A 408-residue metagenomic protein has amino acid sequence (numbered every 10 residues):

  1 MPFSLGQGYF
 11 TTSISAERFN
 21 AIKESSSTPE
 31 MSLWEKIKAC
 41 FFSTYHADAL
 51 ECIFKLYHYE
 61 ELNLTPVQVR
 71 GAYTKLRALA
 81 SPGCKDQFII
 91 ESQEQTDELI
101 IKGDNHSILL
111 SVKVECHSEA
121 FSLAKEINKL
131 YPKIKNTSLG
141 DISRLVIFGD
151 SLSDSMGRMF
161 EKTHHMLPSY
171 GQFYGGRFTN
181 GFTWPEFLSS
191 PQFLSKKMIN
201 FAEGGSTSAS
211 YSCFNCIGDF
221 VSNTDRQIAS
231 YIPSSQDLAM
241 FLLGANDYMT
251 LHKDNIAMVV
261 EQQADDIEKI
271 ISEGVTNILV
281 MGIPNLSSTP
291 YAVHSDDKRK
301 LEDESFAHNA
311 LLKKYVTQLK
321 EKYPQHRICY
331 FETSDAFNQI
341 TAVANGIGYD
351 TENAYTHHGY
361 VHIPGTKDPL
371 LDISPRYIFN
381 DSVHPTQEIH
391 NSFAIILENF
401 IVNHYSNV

Functional and structural regions predicted by a protein language model:
M1-S27, L33-I37, F41: Non-Sec secretion/translocation targeting segments of pathogen effectors
S26-R77: Membrane- and interface-active hydrophobic/amphipathic segments that mediate membrane binding, fusion, translocation
K133-A202, T386-N391: Serine-esterase "nucleophile elbow" of acetyl-processing enzymes
L139, M156-E161, Y211-C213, T250-D254 (+2 more regions): Short, solvent-exposed loop/turn and secondary-structure capping segments
D141, N285, P290-E302, E321 (+2 more regions): Mobile gating loops/cap/lid regions near enzyme active sites that modulate substrate access
R144-F148, L152-S155, K197-A202, D237-L242 (+4 more regions): Structural recognition of the beta-strand scaffold that forms the well-ordered cores of secreted hydrolase catalytic
P168-E268: Conserved SGNH/GDSL esterase-like catalytic core that processes O-acyl groups on lipids and polysaccharides
G244-T341, L397-E398: Extracytoplasmic, non-cytosolic globular domains
